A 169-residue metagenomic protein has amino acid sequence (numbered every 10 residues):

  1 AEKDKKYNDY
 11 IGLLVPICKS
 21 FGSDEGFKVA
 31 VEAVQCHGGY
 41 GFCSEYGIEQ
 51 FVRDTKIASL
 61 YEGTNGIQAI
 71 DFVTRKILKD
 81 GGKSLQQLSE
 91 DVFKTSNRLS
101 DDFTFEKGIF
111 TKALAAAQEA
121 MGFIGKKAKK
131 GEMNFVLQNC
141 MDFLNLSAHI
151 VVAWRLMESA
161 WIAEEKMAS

Functional and structural regions predicted by a protein language model:
A1-S169: Flavin-dependent oxidoreductase catalytic core characteristic of acyl-CoA dehydrogenase/oxidase-like enzymes
